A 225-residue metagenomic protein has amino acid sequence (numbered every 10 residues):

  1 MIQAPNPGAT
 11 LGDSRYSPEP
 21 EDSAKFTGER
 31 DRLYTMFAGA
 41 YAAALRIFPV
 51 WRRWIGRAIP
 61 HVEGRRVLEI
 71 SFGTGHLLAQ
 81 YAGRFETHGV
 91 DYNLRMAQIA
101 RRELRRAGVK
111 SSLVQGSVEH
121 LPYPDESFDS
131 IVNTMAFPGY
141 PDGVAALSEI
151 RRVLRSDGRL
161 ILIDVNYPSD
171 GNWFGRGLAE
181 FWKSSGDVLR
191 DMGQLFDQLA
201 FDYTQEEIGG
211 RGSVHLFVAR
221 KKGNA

Functional and structural regions predicted by a protein language model:
I2, G8-V62, H76-Q80, M96-I99 (+2 more regions): Conserved class I S-adenosyl-L-methionine
E21, K25-G28, A44-F48, I161-F217: C-terminal alpha-helical "lid/dimerization" subdomain adjacent to the S-adenosyl-L-methionine
L68-H120: Class I SAM-dependent methyltransferase SAM/SAH-binding core
E119-S130: A short acidic, Gly/Pro-enriched loop at the edge of an enzyme's catalytic core that lines a small-molecule cofactor
S130-D142: A short SAM/SAH-binding and catalytic strip from SAM-dependent methyltransferases
V144-S156: A short glycine-rich, Lys/Arg-flanked "PGG" loop and its adjoining helix->strand segment in the class I
F217-A225: C-terminal lobe and adjacent flexible extensions of AdoMet/dcAdoMet transferase-like proteins
